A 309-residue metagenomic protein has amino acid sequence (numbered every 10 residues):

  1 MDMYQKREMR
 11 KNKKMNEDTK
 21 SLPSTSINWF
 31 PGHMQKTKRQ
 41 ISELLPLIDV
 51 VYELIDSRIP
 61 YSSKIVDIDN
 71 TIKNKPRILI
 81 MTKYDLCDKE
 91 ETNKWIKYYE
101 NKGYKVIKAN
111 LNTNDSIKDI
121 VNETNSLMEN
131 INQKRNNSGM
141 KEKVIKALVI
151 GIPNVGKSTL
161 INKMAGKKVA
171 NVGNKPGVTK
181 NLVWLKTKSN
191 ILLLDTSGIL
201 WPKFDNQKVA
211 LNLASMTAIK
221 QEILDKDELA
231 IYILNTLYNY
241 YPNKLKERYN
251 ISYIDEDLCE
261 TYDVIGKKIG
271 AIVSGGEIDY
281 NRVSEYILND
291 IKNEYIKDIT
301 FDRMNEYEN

Functional and structural regions predicted by a protein language model:
M1-V50, R58-I59, K64, T71-P76 (+3 more regions): Helix-rich effector regions associated with P-loop NTPase G domains
E53, L79-M81, V149: Structural beta-sheet core signal
I55-R58, Y84, M164, S197: Anionic group-transfer/hydrolysis microenvironments
K75-D85: Active-site cofactor/substrate anionic-group-binding motifs, chiefly glycine- and Lys/Arg-rich phosphate-binding loops
Y84-G151, V169, A271-I272, I278: Canonical P-loop GTPase G-domain recognition
L111, I161, I191-L192: Conserved active-site beta-strand-loop modules that form the wall/rim of enzyme catalytic pockets and either contain
I131-R135, N162, K168-N174, Y241-K244: Short, structured loop/turn "capping" segments at alpha-beta junctions
K146-G166, T196: Glycine-rich phosphate-binding P-loop
